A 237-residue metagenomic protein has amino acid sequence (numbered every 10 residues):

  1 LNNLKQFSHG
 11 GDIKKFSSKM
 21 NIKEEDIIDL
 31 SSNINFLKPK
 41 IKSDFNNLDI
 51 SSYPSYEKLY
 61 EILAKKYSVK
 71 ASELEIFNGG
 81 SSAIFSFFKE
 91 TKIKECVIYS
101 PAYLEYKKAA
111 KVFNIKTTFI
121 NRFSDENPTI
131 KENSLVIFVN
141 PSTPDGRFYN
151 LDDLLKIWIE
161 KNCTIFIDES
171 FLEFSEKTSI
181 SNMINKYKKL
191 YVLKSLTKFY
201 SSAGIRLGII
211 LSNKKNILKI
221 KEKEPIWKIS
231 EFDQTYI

Functional and structural regions predicted by a protein language model:
L1-S55, K65: N-terminal "arm"/small-domain region of PLP-dependent enzymes with the aminotransferase-like
N33-P39, Y103, N140-P144, L172 (+1 more regions): Short glycine-rich anion-binding loops that position phosphate/pyrophosphate groups of nucleotides and phosphorylated
E57-C96, F113: Phosphate-binding glycine-rich loop
L74, C163, K189-L190: Short, conserved active-site loop motifs that form the nucleotide-linked donor/cofactor pocket
E90-K111, K116-T118, F123: Conserved PLP-anchoring active-site segment centered on the Schiff-base-forming lysine
T118-S175: Active-site phosphate-binding strand-loop segment of PLP-dependent enzymes
K189, L193-I237: PLP-dependent aminotransferase class I/II
